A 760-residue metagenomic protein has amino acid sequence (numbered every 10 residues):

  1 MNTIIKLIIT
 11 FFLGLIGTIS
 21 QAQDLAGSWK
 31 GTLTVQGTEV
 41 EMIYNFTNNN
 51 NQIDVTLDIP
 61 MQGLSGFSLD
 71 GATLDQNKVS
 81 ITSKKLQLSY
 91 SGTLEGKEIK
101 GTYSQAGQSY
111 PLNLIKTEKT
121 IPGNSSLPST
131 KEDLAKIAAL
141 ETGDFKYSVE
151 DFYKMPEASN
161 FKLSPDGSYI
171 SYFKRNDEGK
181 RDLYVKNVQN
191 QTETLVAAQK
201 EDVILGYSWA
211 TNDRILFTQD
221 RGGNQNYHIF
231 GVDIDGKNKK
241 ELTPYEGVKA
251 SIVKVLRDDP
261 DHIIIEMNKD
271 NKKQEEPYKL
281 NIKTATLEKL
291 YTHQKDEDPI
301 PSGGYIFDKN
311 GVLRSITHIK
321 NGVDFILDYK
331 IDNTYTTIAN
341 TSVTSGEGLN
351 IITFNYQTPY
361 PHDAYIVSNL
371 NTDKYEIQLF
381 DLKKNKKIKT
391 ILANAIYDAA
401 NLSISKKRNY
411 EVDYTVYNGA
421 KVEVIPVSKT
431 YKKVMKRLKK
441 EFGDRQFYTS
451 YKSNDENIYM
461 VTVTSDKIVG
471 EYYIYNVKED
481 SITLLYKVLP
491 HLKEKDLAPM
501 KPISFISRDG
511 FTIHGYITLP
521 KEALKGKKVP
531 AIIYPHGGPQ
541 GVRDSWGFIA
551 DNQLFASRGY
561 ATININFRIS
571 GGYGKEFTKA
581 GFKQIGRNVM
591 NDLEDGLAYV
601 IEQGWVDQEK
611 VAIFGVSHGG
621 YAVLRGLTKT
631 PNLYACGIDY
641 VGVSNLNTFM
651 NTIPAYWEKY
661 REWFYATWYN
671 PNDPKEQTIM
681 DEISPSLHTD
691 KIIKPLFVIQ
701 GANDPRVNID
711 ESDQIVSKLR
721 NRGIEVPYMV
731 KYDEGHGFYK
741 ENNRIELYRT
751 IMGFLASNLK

Functional and structural regions predicted by a protein language model:
M1-D24: Bacterial Sec-dependent N-terminal signal peptides
Q23-E95, K100-K116: Central antiparallel beta-sheet cores of small beta-barrel/beta-sandwich binding domains
G123-E157, K186-V203, D233-K249, L280-P301 (+5 more regions): Multi-bladed beta-propeller domains
D151, M155, S159-K162, S302-D308 (+6 more regions): Non-catalytic accessory segments flanking enzyme active sites
M155-F173, Q199-D220, I229, E246-K269 (+11 more regions): Conserved beta-propeller blade repeats
G179-Y184, N224-F230, K272-Y278, G322-D328 (+4 more regions): Structural motif
H491-E609, V616-S617, N651-K659: Cap/lid segment of the alpha/beta-hydrolase catalytic domain
F567-K760: Active-site-proximal cap/loop segments of hydrolase catalytic domains
